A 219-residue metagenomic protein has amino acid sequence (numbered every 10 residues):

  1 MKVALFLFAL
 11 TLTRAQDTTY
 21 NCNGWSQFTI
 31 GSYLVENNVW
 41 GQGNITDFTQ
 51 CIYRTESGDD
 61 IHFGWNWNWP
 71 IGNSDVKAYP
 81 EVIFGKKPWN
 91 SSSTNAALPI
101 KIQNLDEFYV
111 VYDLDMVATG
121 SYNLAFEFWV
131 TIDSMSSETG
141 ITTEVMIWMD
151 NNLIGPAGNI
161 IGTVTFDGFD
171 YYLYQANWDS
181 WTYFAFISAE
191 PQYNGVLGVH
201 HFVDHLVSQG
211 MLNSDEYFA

Functional and structural regions predicted by a protein language model:
M1-Q16: Fungal secretory targeting signals
L10-L12, S32, L206: Prokaryotic Sec-type signal peptides and long signal-anchor helices with extended Leu/Ile/Val-rich h-regions
Q16-A97: Beta-strand-rich luminal/extracellular ectodomains of secretory-pathway glycoproteins, especially N-glycosylated
E56, G64-G72, G85, D113 (+5 more regions): A structural detector for beta-sheet-dominated domains
V76-T163: Extracellular-facing segments of soluble proteins and assemblies that are Gly/Ser/Thr-biased and enriched in aromatics
D133-H200: Short helix-loop boundary/capping segments
S188-A219: Long, compositionally biased interface segments
